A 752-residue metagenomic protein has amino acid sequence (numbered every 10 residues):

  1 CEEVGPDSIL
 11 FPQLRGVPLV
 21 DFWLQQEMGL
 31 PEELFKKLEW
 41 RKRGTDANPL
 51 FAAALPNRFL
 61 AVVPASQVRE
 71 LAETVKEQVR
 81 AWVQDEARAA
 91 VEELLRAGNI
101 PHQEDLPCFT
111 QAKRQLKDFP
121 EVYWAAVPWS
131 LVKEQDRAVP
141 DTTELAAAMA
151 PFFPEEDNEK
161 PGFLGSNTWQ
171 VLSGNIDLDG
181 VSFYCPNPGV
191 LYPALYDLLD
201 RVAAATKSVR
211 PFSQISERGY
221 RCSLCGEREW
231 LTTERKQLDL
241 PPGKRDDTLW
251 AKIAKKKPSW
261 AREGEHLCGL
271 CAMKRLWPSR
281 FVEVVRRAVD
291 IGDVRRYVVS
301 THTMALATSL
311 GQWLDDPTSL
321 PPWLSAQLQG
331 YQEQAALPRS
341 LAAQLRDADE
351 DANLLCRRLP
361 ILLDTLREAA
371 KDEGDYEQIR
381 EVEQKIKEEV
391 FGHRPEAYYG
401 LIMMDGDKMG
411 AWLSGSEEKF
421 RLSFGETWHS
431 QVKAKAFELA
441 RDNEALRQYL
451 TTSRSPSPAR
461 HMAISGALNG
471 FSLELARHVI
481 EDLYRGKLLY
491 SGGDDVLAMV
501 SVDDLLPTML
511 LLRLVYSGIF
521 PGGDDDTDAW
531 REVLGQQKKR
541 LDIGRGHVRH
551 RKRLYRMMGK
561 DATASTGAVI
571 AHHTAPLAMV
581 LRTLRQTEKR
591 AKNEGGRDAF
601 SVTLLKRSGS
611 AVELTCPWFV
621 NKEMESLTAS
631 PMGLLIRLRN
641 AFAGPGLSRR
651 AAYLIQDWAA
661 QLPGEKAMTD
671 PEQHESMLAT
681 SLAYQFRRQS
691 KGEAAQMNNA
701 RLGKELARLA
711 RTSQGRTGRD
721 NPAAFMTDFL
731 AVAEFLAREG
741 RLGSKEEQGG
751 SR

Functional and structural regions predicted by a protein language model:
C1-G492, V496-R752: Regulatory/sensor and coupling segments of signal-transduction and defense proteins
